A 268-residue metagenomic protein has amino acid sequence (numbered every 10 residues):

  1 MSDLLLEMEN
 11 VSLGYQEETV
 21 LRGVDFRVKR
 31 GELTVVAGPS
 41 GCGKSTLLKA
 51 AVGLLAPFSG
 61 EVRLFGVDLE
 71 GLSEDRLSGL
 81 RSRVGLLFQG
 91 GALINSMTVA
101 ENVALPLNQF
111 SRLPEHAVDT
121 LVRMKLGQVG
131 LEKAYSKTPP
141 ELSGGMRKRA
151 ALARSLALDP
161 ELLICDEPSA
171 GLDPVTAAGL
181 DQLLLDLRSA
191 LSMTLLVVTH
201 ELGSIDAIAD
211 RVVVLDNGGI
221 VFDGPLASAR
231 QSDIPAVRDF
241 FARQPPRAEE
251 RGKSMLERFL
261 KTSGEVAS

Functional and structural regions predicted by a protein language model:
V52: Helix-to-loop junction immediately C-terminal to a conserved catalytic motif
G60-D68: Conserved ABC transporter NBD signature motif
V67-D68, E115-K133: Conserved ABC ATPase "signature" region
T138-L142, M146: Conserved ABC ATPase signature
A157-E161: A short, proline-enriched helix->beta-strand linker immediately N-terminal to the Walker B motif in ABC-type P-loop
L163-D166: Catalytic Walker B motif of ABC-type/P-loop ATPase nucleotide-binding domains
